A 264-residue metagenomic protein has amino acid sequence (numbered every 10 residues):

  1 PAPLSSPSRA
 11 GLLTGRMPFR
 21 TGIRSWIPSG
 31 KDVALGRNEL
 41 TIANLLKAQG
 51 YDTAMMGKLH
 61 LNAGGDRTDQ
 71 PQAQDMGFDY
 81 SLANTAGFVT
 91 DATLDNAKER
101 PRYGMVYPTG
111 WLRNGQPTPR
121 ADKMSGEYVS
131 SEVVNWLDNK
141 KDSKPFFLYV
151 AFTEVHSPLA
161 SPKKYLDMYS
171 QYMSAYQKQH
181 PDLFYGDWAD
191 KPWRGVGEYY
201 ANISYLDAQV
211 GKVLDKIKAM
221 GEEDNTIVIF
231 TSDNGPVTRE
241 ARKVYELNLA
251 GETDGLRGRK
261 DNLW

Functional and structural regions predicted by a protein language model:
P1-W264: Formylglycine-dependent sulfatase
